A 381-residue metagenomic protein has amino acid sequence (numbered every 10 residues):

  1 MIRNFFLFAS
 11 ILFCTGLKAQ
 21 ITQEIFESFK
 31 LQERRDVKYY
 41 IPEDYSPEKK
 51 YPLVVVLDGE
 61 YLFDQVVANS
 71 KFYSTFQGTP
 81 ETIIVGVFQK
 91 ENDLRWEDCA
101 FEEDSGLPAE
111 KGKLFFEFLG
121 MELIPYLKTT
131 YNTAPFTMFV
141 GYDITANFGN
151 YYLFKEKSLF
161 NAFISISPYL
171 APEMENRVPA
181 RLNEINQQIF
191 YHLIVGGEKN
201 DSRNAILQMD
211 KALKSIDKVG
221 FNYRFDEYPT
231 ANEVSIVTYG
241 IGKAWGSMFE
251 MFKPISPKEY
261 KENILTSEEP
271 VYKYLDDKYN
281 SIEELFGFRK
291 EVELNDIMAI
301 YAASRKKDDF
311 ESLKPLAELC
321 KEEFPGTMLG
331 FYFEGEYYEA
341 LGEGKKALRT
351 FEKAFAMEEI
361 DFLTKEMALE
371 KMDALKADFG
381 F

Functional and structural regions predicted by a protein language model:
M1-T22, Y191: Bacterial Sec-dependent N-terminal signal peptides
Q20-G344, L348-F381: Non-catalytic cap/lid and distal C-terminal segments of serine-dependent acyl enzymes
